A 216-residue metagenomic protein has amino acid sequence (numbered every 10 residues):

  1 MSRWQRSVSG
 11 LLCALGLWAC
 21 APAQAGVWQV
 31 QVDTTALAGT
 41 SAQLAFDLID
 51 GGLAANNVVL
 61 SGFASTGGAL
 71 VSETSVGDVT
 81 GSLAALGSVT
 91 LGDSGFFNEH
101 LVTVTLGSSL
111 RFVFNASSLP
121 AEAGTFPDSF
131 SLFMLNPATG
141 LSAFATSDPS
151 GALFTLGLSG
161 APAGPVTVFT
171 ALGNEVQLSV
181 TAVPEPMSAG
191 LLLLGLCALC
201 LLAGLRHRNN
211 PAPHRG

Functional and structural regions predicted by a protein language model:
M1-L11: Bacterial N-terminal signal peptides that target proteins for export
G10-W18, C197-A198: Bacterial N-terminal signal peptides
A19-Q24, L205: Bacterial Sec-dependent signal peptides at the C-terminal "C-region" and cleavage site
A25-S72, N174-A182: N-terminal segment immediately downstream of the Sec signal-peptide cleavage site in secreted/extracellular proteins
D78-A182: Mature, soluble, non-transmembrane domains
E185-G204: A short, hydrophobic C-terminal helix/tail in secreted or cell-surface proteins
C200-G216: C-terminal membrane-anchoring or membrane-association module
